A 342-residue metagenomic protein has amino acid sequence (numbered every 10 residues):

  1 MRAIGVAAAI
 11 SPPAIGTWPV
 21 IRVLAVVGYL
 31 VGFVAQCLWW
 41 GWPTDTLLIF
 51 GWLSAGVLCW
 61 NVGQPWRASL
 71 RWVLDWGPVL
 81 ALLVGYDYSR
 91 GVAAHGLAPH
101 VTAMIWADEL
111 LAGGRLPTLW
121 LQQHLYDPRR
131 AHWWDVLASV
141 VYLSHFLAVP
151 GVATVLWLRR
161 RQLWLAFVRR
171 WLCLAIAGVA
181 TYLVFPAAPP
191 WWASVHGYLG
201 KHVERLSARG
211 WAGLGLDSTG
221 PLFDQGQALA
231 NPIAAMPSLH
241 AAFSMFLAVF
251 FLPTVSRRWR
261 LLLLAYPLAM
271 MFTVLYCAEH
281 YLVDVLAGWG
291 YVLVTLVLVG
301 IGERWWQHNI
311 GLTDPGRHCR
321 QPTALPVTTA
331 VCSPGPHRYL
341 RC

Functional and structural regions predicted by a protein language model:
R2-G51, S69-V149: N-terminal transmembrane-helix/juxtamembrane module of multi-pass inner/ER membrane proteins
S11-V20, Q64-R67, R257-R260, L298-T313: Membrane-interface junctions at the ends of membrane-embedded or membrane-associated helices
G28-C37, L82-Y88, A175-L183, A265-Y276: Aromatic-anchored segments of alpha-helical transmembrane domains
L74-W76, V149-P186, P190-K201: Interfacial segments of alpha-helical transmembrane regions
W133-A148, N231-P253, L282, L286: Membrane-interface loop-to-helix entry segments
G151-L158, A241-W259, G290-I301: Membrane-interfacial alpha-helical segments at the cytosolic side of multi-pass membrane proteins
V184-T254: Membrane-interfacial catalytic/cofactor-binding modules of polytopic membrane enzymes
P189-S194, A235, A269-T295: Interfacial helix-loop-helix junctions of multi-pass membrane proteins
